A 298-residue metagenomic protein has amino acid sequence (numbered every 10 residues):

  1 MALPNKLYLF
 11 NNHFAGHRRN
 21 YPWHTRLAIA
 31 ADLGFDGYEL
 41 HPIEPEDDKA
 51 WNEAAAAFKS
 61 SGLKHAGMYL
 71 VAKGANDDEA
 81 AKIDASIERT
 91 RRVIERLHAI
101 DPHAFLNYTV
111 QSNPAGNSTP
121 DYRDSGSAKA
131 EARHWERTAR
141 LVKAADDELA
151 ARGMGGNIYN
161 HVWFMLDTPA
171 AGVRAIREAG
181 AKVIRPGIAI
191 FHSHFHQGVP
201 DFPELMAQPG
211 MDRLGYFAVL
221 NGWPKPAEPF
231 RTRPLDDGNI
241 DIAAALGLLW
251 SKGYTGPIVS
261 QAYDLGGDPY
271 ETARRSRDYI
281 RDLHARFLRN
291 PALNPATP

Functional and structural regions predicted by a protein language model:
M1-P22: Boundary/entry segment of secreted carbohydrate-active catalytic domains
A2-P4, R26-D32, D47-M68, R89-H103 (+4 more regions): Acidic (Asp/Glu)-rich catalytic clusters
N5-N12, Y38-L40, H65-L70, A104-Y108 (+4 more regions): Hydrophobic faces of well-ordered beta-strands that scaffold small-molecule active sites in alpha/beta enzyme cores
A15-Y21, E39-N52, K73-S86, P114-N117 (+5 more regions): Acidic-and-aromatic substrate-binding clefts and catalytic sites of carbohydrate-active enzymes
P22, I83-R91, W135, A139 (+4 more regions): Charged helix-capping and loop-helix junction motifs
G37-Y38, K143-N239: Acidic/histidine-rich catalytic cores of soluble enzymes
E79-P186: Active-site acidic/histidine proton-transfer and metal-coordination neighborhood in alpha/beta enzyme cores
P269-A292: C-terminal helical cap(s) of enzyme catalytic domains, especially alpha/beta-barrels
